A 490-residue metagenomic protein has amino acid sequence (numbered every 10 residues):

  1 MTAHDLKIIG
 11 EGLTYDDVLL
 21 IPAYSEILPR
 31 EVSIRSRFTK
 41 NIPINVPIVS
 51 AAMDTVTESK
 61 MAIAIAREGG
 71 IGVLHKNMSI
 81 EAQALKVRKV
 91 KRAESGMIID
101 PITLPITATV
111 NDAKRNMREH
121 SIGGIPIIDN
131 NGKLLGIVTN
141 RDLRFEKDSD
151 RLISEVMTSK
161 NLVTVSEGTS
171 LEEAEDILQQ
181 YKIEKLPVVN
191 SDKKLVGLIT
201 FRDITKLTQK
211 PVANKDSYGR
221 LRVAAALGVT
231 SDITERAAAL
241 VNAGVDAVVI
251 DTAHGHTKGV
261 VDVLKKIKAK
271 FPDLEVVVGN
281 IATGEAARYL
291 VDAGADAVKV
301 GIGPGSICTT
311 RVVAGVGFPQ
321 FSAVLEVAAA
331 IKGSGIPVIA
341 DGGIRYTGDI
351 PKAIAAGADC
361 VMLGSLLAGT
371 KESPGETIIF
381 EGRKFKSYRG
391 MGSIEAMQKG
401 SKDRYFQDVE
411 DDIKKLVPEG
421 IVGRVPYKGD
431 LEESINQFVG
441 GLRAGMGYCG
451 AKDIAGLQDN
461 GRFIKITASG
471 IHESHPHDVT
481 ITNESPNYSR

Functional and structural regions predicted by a protein language model:
M1-Y24, L104-P105, S166, A226 (+3 more regions): Alpha/beta catalytic cores of nucleotide-metabolism and tRNA/nucleoside-modifying enzymes
R30, S79-R88, E146-D150, K194-N214 (+5 more regions): Active-site-adjacent beta->alpha loops and helix N-cap segments on the catalytic face of soluble alpha/beta enzymes
R30-I44, A51-M53, A82-H120, I127-D129 (+5 more regions): Bateman/CBS regulatory modules and CBS-like beta-alpha motifs in cytosolic regions of diverse proteins
P43-S50, G96-P101, D216-A226, K266-A282 (+2 more regions): Short beta-strand/loop segments at the ligand-binding rim of alpha/beta enzyme cores
K60-A62, T234-A243, A282-V300, A340 (+1 more regions): Catalytic cores of alpha/beta
R67-A82, V245-T257, D296-A314, I344-I378: Glycine-rich phosphate-binding active-site loops on the catalytic face of alpha/beta enzymes
V73-N77, T103-L104, G124-P126, T164-S166 (+6 more regions): Catalytic beta/alpha-barrel core
K76-V90, I127, N131-K147, L178 (+3 more regions): Terminal amphipathic helices with adjacent charged low-complexity linkers/tails
